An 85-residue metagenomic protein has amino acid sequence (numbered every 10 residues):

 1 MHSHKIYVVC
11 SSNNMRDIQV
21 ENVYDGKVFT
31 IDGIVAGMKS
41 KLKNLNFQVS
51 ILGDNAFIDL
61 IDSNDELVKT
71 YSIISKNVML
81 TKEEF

Functional and structural regions predicted by a protein language model:
H2-Q19: Short aromatic-glycine-(Arg/Gly/Cys) micro-motifs in beta-strand/loop hairpins
I6, Y71-F85: Detector for the mature cores of small, proteolytically processed and post-translationally modified peptide effectors
M15, Q19-S72: Acidic, low-complexity, intrinsically disordered interaction modules
